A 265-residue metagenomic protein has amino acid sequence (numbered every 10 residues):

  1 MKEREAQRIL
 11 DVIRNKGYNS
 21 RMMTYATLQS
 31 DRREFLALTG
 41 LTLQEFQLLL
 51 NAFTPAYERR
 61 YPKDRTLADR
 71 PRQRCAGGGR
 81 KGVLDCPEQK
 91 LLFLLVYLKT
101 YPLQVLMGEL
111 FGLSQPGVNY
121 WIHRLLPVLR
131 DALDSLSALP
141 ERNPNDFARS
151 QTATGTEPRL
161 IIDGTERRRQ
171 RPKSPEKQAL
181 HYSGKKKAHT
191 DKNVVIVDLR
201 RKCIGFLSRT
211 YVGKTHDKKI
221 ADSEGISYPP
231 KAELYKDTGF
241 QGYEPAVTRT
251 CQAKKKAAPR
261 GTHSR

Functional and structural regions predicted by a protein language model:
M1-G82: Charged, often Cys/His-bearing segments associated with DNA-binding zinc-finger transcription factors
L50, L95, D222: A cross-family signal for key residues in well-ordered alpha-helices that form functional helical elements
N51, P55-R59, K99-L103, P127 (+1 more regions): Short helix-loop boundary/capping segments at the starts of domains
R80-E88, S183: Structural motif
V83, Y97, G108: Short, charged/polar micro-motifs that form catalytic or ligand-binding hotspots
C86-Y101: Short, amphipathic alpha-helical "recognition" segments used to contact nucleic acids or chromatin
L106-R265: Short, well-ordered secondary-structure "scaffold" segments embedded in the functional core of diverse domains
